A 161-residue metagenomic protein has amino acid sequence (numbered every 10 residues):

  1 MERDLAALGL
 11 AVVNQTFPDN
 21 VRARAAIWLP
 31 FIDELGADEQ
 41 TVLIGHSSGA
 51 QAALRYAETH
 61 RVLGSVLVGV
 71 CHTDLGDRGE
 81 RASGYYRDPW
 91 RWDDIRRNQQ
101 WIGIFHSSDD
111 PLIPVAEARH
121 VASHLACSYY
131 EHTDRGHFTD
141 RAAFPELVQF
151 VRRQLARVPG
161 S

Functional and structural regions predicted by a protein language model:
M1-E39: Active-site catalytic motif of lipid deacylating hydrolases and related acyltransferases
A11-V13, A122-F138: Catalytic histidine neighborhood in serine/cysteine hydrolases with alpha/beta-hydrolase-type architecture
F17-N20, V66-L75: Active-site nucleophile loop of the alpha/beta-hydrolase fold
A23, R135-V148: Catalytic histidine-centered segment of alpha/beta-hydrolase-like enzymes
L43-I44, I104: Conserved alpha/beta-hydrolase fold motif
I44-L54: Gly/Ala-rich beta-loop-alpha elbow adjacent to hydrolase catalytic centers
N98-Q99, G103-H106, D110: Short beta-strand/loop motif that positions the catalytic acidic residue of the alpha/beta-hydrolase fold
P111-E117: Conserved alpha/beta-hydrolase "acid-adjacent" motif
